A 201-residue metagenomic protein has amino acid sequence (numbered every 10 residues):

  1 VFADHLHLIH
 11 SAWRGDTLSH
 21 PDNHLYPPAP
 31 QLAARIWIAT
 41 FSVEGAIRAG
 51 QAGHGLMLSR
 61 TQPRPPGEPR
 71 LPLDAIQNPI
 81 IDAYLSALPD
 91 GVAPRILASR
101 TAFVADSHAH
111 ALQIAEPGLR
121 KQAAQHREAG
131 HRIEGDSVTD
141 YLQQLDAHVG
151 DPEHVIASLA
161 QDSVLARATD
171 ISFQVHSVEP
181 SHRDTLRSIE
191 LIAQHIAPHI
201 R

Functional and structural regions predicted by a protein language model:
V1-R201: Active-site-adjacent structural elements that line small-molecule/cofactor binding pockets in enzymes
